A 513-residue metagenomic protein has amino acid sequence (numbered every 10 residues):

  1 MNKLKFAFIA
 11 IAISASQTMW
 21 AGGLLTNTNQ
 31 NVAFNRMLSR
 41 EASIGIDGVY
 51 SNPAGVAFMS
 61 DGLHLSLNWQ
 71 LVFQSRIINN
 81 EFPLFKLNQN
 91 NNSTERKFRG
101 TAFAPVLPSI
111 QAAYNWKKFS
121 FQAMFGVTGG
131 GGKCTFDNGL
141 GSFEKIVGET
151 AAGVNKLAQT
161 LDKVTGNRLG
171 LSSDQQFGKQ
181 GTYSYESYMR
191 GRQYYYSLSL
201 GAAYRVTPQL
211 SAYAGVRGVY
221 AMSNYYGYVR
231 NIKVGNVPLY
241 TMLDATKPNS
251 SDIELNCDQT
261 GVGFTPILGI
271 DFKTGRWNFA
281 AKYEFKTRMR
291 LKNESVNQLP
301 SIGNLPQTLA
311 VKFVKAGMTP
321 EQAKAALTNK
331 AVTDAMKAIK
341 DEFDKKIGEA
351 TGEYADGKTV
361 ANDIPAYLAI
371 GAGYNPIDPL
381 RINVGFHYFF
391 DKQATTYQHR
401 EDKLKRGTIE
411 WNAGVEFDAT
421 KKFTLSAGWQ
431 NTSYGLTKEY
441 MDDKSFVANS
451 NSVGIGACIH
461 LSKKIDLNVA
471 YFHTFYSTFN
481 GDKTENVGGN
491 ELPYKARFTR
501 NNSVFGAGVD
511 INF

Functional and structural regions predicted by a protein language model:
Q17-G132, F136, E149, F472: N-terminal, post-signal peptide beta-strand-biased segments of exported outer-membrane/organellar beta-barrel and other
D47, F103-P108, Y194-L198, T260-P266 (+4 more regions): Residues that define the transmembrane beta-barrel architecture of outer-membrane proteins
A57, Y114-W116, Y204, L268-T274 (+7 more regions): Residue-level signature of outer-membrane beta-barrel architecture
L63, K118-F121, Q209-A212, R276-F279 (+4 more regions): Repeated loop/turn-to-beta-strand initiation elements of outer-membrane beta-barrel proteins
L65-S75, A123-V127, A214-G218, A281-F285 (+4 more regions): Transmembrane beta-barrel strands of outer-membrane/channel proteins
P83-S93, G139-E186, M222-N256, L291-D356 (+2 more regions): Solvent-exposed loop segments that connect transmembrane elements
G269-L291, D334-K337, E342, G348-G435: Detector for outer-membrane/organellar transmembrane beta-barrel domains, recognizing the amphipathic beta-strand
A457-I459, T499-F513: Outer-membrane beta-barrel "beta-signal"
